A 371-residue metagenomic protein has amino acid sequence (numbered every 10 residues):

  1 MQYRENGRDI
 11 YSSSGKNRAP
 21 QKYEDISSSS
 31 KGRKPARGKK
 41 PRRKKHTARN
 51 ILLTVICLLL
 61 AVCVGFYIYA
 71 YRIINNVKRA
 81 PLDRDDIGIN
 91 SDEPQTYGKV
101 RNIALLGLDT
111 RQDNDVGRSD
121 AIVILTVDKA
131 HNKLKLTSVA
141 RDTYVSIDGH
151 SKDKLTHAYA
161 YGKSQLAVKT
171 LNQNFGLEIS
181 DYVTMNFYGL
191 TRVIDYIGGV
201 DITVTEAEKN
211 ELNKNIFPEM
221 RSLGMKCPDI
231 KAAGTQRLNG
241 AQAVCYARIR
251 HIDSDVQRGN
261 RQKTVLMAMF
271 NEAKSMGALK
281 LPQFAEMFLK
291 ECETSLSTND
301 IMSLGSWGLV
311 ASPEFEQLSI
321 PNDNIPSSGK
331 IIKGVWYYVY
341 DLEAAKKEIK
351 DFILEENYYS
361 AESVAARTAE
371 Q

Functional and structural regions predicted by a protein language model:
Q2-D9, K34, K39-N132, S303-S306: Entry/capping segment at the start of metal-dependent catalytic domains with acidic active-site entry clusters
I87-D92, L105-Q112, R118-V123, H157-N172 (+2 more regions): N-terminal post-signal-peptidase region of extra-cytosolic proteins
I87-E93, T143, I147-H150, E291-Q371: C-terminal solvent-exposed extensions
G98-R101, G117-I122, H131-V139, H150 (+8 more regions): Extracytoplasmic
T110-N114, D153-Y161, G176-D181, A233 (+4 more regions): Second-shell loop/turn segments in exported
S119-A121, K152, S164-N172, F187-T191 (+7 more regions): Extracytoplasmic/secreted envelope proteins and their assembly/folding machinery, especially bacterial periplasmic
Y161-M225, S275, S297, I301: Amphipathic, coiled-coil-like alpha-helical scaffolding segments used for oligomerization/assembly
D195-K280, E370: Flexible, polar/acidic helix-loop-strand segments at domain edges
